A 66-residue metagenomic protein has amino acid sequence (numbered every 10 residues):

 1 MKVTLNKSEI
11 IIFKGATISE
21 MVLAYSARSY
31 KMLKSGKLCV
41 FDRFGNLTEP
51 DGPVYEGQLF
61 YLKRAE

Functional and structural regions predicted by a protein language model:
M1-E66: Ubiquitin-like/PB1-type beta-grasp interaction modules and other compact soluble beta-rich domains
